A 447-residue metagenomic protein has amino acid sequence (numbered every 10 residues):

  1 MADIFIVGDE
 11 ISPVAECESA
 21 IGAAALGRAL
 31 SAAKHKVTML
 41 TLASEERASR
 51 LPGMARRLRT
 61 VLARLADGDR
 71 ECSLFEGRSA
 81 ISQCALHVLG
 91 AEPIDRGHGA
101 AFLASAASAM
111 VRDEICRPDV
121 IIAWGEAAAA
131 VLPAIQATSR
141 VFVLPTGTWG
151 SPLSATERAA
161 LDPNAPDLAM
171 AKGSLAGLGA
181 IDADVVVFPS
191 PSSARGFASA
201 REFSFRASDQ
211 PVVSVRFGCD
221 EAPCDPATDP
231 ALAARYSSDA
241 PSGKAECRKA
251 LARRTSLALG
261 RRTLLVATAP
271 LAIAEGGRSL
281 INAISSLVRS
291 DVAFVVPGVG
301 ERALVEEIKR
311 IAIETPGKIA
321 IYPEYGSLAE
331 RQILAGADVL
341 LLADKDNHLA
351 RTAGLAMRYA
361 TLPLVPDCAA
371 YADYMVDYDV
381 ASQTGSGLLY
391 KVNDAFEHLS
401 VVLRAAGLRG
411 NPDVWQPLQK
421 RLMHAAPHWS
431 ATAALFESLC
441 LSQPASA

Functional and structural regions predicted by a protein language model:
M1-A447: Catalytic cores of carbohydrate-active enzymes across secretory and cytosolic contexts
